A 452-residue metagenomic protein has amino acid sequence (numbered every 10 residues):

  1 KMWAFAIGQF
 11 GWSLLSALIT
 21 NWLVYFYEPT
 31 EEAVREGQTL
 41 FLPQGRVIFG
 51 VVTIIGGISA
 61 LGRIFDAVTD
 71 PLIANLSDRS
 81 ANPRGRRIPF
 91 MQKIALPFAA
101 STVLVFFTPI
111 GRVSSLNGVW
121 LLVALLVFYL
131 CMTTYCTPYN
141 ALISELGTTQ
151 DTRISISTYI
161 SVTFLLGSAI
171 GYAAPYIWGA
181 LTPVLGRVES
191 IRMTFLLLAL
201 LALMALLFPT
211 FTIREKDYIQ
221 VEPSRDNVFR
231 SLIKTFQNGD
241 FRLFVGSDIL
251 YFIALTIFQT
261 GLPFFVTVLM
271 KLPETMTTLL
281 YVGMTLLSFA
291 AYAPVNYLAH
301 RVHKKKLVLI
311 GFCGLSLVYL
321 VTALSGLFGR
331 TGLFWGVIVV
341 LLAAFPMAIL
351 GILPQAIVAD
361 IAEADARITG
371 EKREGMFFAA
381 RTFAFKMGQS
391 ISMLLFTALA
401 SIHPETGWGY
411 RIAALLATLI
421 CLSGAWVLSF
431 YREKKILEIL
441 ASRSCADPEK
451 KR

Functional and structural regions predicted by a protein language model:
K1-R452: Membrane-embedded alpha-helical bundles of multi-pass transporters/translocases, especially carrier/permease families
